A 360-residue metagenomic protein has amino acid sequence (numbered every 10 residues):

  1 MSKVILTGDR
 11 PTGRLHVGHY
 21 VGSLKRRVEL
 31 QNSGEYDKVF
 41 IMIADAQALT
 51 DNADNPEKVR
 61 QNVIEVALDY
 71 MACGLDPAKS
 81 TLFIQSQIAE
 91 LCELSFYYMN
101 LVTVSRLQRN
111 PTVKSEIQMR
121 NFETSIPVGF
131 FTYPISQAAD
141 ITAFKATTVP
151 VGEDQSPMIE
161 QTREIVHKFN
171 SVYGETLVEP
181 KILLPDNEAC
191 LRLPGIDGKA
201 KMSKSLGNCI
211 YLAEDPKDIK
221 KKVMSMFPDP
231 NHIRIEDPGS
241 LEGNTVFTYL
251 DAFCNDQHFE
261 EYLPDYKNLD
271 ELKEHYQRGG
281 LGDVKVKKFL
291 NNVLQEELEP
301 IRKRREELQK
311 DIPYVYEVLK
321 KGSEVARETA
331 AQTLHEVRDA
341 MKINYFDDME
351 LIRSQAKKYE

Functional and structural regions predicted by a protein language model:
M1-K3, F346-D347: Extreme N-terminus of proteins, especially the signal/transit-peptide cleavage junction and the first residues
S2-A139, E296-L298, R302, E306: N-terminal Rossmann-like or analogous alpha/beta NTP/dinucleotide-binding catalytic cores that position adenine
T7-D9, I84, K145, G195 (+2 more regions): Pocket-edge structural micro-motifs
D9, H16, A46-L49, Y97 (+10 more regions): Long, contiguous hydrophobic alpha-helical segments, chiefly transmembrane helices and signal peptides
D9-P11, D45-Q47, T147-T148, L206 (+1 more regions): Short, histidine-centered active-site or binding-site loop motifs used for metal coordination, general acid-base
L15-L24, F40, D45, D54-V59 (+6 more regions): Structured ligand/cofactor/substrate-binding pocket environments in proteins
G18-G22, T50, R60, A89 (+12 more regions): Generic, ordered loop/turn and secondary-structure boundary motif
R163-E360: Conserved nucleotide- and phosphate/pyrophosphate-binding catalytic cores in adenylate/nucleotidyl-handling enzymes
